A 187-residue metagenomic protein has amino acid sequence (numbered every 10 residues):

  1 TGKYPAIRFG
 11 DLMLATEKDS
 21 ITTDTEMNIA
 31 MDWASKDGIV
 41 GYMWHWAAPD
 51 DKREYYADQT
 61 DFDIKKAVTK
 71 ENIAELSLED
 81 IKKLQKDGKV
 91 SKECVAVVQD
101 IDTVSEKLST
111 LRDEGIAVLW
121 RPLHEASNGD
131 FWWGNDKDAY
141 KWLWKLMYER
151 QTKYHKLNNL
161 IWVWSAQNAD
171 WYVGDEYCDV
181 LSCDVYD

Functional and structural regions predicted by a protein language model:
T1, D24-N28, T103-K107, W164-Y172 (+1 more regions): Alpha-helical scaffolding within the catalytic cores of extracellular/periplasmic polymer-degrading hydrolases
T1-L14: N-terminal regions that are enriched for targeting/export leaders and immediately downstream pro/stem segments
Y4-P5, D37, C178: Short, well-ordered alpha-helix to beta-strand connector turns
R8-G10, N168-D187: Aromatic- and acid-rich polysaccharide-binding/catalytic face of secreted or lumenal carbohydrate-active enzymes
M13-L146, T152-L157: Substrate-binding cleft of extracellular glycoside hydrolase catalytic domains
R121, W162-S165: Extended hydrophobic secondary-structure segments that form protein cores and membrane-embedded regions
